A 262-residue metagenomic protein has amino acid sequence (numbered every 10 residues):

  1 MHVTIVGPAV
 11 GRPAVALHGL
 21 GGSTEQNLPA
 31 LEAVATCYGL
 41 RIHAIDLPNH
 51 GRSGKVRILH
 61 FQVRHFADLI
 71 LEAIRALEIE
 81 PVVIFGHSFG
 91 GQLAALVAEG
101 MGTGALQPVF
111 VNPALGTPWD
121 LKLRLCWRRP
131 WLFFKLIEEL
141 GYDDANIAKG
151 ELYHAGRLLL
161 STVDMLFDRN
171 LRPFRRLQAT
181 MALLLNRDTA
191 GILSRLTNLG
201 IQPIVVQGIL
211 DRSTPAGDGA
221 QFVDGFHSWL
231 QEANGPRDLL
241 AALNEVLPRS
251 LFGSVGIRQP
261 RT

Functional and structural regions predicted by a protein language model:
V6-R52: Conserved HGGG/HGGXW glycine-rich cap/lid loop of the alpha/beta-hydrolase fold
P29, L96-G100: Active-site signature of alpha/beta-hydrolase-fold catalytic machinery across serine- and Asp/Cys-nucleophile hydrolases
A44-F85: Active-site loop/oxyanion-hole signature of alpha/beta-hydrolase fold enzymes
G86-G90, A94: Gly/Ala-rich beta-loop-alpha elbow adjacent to hydrolase catalytic centers
E99, L106-I137: Flexible "cap/lid" loop of the alpha/beta hydrolase fold
E139-N198: Conserved alpha/beta-hydrolase catalytic His-Asp/Glu region
L199-A241: Conserved loop-alpha-helix segment in the C-terminal half of the alpha/beta-hydrolase fold that carries the catalytic
F226-T262: Catalytic active-site module of serine/aspartate enzymes centered on a nucleophile-bearing elbow/loop
